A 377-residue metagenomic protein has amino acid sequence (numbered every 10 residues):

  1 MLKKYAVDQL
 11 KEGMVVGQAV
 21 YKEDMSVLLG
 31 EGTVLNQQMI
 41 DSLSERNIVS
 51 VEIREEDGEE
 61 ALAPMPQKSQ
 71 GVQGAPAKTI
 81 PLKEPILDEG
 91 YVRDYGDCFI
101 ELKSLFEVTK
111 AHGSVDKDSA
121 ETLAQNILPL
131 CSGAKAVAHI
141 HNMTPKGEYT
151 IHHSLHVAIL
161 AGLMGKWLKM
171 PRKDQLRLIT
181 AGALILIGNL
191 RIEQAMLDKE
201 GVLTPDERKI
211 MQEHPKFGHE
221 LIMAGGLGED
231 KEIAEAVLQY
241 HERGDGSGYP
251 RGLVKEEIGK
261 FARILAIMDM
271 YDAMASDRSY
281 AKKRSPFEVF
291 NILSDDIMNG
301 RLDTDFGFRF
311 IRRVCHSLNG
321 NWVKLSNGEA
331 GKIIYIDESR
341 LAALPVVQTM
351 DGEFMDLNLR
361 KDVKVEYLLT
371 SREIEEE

Functional and structural regions predicted by a protein language model:
M1-T109, K283-E377: Terminal helices and disordered tails flanking the catalytic cores of nucleotide-processing hydrolases
K11, G17-Q18, H139, P145-K146 (+6 more regions): Short leucine-rich amphipathic alpha-helices used at interfaces
M25-L28, E148, G248: Short, contiguous strand/loop micro-motifs
Q70-Q212, M223-D230: Acidic/His-rich, divalent-metal-binding segments that scaffold phosphate/diphosphate chemistry
T144-G147, D198-D206, E232, V237 (+3 more regions): Short alpha-helical linear motifs
V157, L178-R191, K209-E220, A224-G307 (+2 more regions): Alpha-helical scaffolding flanking metal-ion-dependent phosphate/phosphodiester catalytic sites
